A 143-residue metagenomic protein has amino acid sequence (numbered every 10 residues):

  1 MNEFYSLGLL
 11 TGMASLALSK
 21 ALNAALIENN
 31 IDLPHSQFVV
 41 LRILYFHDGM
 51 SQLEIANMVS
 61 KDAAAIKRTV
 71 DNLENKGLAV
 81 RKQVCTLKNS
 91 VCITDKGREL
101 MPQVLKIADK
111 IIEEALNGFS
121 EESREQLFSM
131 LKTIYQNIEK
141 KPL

Functional and structural regions predicted by a protein language model:
M1, E122-L143: C-terminal regulatory/oligomerization modules of transcriptional regulators
M1-N29: N-terminal leader segment of winged-helix/HTH proteins
I31-S36, A65, T94-D95, F119-E121: Short helix-coil-helix linker/hinge
V40-L41: Short alpha-helical "packing" element that flanks the helix-turn-helix/winged-helix DNA-binding module
H47-S51: Short capping segments at the starts of secondary-structure elements
E54-A56: A short acidic, leucine-rich amphipathic alpha-helix
D71-K132: Charged, amphipathic alpha-helical coiled-coil/dimerization segments
